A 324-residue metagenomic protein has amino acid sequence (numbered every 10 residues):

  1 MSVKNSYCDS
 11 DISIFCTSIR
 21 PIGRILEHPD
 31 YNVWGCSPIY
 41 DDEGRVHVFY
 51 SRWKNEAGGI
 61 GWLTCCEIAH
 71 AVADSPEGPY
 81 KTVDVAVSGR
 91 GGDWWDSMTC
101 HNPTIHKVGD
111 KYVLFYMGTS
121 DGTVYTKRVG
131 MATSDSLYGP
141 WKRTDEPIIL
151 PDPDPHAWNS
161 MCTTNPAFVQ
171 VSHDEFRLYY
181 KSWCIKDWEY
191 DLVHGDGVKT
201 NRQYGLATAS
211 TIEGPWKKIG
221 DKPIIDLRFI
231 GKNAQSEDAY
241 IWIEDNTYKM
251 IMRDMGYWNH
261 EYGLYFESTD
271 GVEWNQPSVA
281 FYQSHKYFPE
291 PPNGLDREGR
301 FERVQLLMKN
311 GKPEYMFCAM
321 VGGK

Functional and structural regions predicted by a protein language model:
M1-K324: Carbohydrate-active catalytic/glycan-binding domains of CAZyme proteins, especially the secreted or lumenal ectodomains
